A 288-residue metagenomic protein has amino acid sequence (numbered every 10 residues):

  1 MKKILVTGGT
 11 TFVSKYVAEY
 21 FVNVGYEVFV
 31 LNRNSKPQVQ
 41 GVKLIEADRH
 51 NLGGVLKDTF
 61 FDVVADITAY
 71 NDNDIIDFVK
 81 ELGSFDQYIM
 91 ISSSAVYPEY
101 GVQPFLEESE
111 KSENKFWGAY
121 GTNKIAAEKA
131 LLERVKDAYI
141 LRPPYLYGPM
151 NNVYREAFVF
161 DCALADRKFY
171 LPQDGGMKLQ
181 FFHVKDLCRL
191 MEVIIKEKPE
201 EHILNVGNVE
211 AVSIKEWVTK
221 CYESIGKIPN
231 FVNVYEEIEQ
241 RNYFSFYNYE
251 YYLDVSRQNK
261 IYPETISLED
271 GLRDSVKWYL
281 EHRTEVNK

Functional and structural regions predicted by a protein language model:
I4-V24: N-terminal Rossmann NAD(P)H-binding glycine-rich loop of SDR-like oxidoreductase domains
T7, G148, P172-M177, L204-V212 (+2 more regions): Glycine-rich Rossmann NAD(P)(H)-binding loop
E128-M150: Conserved beta-loop-beta element that borders a ligand/cofactor-binding pocket
M150, K178-K185, L204-S224, I266 (+1 more regions): Substrate-binding strand-loop-helix patch in Rossmann-like NAD(P)-dependent oxidoreductase/epimerase domains
F160-Y170, M177-V212: Alpha-helical substrate-binding/gating segment
V184, I238-E264, D270: Conserved C-terminal active-site "lid" loop/helix of NAD(P)H-dependent oxidoreductases that clamps the redox cofactor
V193-Y243, R283: Mid/C-terminal beta-alpha module of Rossmann-like enzyme folds, strongest in SDR-family dehydrogenases/epimerases
L268-K288: Amphipathic terminal alpha-helices
